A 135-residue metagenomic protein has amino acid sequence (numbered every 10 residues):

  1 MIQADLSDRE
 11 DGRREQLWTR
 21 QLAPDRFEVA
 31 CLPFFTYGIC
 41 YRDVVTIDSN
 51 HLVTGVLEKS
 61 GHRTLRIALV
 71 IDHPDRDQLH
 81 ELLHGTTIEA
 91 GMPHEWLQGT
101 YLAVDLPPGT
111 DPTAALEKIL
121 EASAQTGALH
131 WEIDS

Functional and structural regions predicted by a protein language model:
M1-L22: Short beta-strand/loop turn elements enriched in aromatics
M1-S7, G38-C40, D72-A90, A114-E117: Short amphipathic alpha-helix segments
Q21-L32: Short, structured beta-strand/loop micro-motifs enriched in basic residues and often containing a Trp
P33-F35, D48-G55: Short, charged beta-turn/beta-strand-edge "cap" motif at the junction between a beta-strand and an adjacent loop
H51-L57, A90-Q98, E121-S135: Conserved short beta-strand edge segments in small beta-sheet-based binding/regulatory domains
L57-H73, T100-V104: Short glycine-/aliphatic-rich beta-strand segments at the starts of folded cytosolic domains
L106-T113: Helix N-cap motif at beta-to-alpha junctions
